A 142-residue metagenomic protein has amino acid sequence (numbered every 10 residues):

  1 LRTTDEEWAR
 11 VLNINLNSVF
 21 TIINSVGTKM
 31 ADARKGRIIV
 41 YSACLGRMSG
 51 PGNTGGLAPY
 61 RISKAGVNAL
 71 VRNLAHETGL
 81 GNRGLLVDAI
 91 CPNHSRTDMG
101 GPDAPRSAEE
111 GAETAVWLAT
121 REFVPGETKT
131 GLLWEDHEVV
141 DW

Functional and structural regions predicted by a protein language model:
R2, N13, D32, G101-P102 (+1 more regions): Phosphate-coordinating loops and pocket residues in cytosolic domains that bind phosphorylated ligands
T3, A31, R37-L80: Catalytic loop of short-chain dehydrogenase/reductase
T4-A9: Substrate-binding pocket helix/loop in short-chain dehydrogenase/reductase
T21-V26, L70-V71, L118: Hydrophobic positions on the long internal alpha-helix of Rossmann-like NAD(P)-dependent oxidoreductase domains
R47-P51, G79-N82, N93-D103: Short beta-loop-alpha junction of Rossmann-like oxidoreductase domains
G81-L85, A89-I90, G101-W142: C-terminal helical subdomain
